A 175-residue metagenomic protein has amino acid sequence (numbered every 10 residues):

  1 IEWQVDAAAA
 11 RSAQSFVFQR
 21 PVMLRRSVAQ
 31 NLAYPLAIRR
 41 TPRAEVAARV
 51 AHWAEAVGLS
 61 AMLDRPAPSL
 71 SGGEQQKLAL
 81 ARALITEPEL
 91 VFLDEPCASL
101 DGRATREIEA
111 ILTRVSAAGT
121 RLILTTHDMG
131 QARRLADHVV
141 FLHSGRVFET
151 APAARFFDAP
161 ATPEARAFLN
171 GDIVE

Functional and structural regions predicted by a protein language model:
A44-M62: Conserved ABC ATPase "signature" region
P66-L70, E74: Conserved ABC ATPase signature
P68, T86, A118: Conserved signature/switch motifs of ABC ATPase nucleotide-binding domains
V91-D94: Catalytic Walker B motif of ABC-type/P-loop ATPase nucleotide-binding domains
G102-A104: Helix N-cap at the start of a conserved alpha-helix in ABC-type nucleotide-binding domains
T126-H127: H-loop/switch region of ABC-family ATPase nucleotide-binding domains
A132-R134: A short, surface-exposed alpha-helical micro-motif characterized by mixed small hydrophobic and charged/polar residues
